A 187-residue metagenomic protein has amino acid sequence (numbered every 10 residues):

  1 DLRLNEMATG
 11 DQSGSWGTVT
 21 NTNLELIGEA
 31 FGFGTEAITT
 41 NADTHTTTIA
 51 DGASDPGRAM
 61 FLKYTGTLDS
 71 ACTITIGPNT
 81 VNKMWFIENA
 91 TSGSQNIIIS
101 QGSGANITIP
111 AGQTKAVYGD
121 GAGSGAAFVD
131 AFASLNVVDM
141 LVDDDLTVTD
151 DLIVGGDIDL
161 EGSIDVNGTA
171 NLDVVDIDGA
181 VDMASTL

Functional and structural regions predicted by a protein language model:
D1-R3, M7-I97: Exposed extracellular interaction/assembly regions and N-terminal maturation sites
D11-S13, G34-T44, S100-N106, S124-L187: Intrinsic low-complexity, repeat-rich intrinsically disordered segments enriched in small/flexible residues
A111-T114: Tight coil/turn sites that cap or link beta-strands
V117: Cytosolic nucleotide-binding catalytic cores of signal-transduction proteins
